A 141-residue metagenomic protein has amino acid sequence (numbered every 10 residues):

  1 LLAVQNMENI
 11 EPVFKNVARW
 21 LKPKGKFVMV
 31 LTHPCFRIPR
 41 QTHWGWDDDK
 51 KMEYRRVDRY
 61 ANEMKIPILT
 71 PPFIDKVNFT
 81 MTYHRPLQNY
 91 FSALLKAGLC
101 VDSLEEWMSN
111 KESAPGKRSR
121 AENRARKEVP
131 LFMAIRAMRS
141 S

Functional and structural regions predicted by a protein language model:
L1-E11: A short SAM/SAH-binding and catalytic strip from SAM-dependent methyltransferases
N9-V13, I38-R40, S113: Short glycine-/acidic-enriched loop or helix-start segments at secondary-structure transitions that form or flank
E11-K26: A short glycine-rich, Lys/Arg-flanked "PGG" loop and its adjoining helix->strand segment in the class I
N16-V17, V30-L31, C35-R37, T42 (+2 more regions): Chalcogenol-based redox active-site neighborhoods
K26-I68: Conserved class I S-adenosyl-L-methionine
T70-F73, S109-K127: Class I S-adenosyl-L-methionine
M81-L104: Short alpha-helix
A97-L99, R118-S141: Core SAM-dependent methyltransferase catalytic element
